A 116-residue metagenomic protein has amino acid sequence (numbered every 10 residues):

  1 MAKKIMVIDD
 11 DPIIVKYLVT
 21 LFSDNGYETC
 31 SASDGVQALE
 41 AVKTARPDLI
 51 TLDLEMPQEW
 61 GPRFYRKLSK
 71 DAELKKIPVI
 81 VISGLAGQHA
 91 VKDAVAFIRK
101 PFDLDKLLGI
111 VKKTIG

Functional and structural regions predicted by a protein language model:
I8-D9, A32, I50: Conserved sequence signature across two-component system core domains
P12-C30: Two-component/phosphorelay signaling modules centered on CheY-like receiver
D34-Q37, W60-F64: Acidic catalytic/metal-coordinating carboxylates
A45-T51: Active-site beta3 strand of CheY-like receiver
M56: Receiver (REC) domain active-site loop signature in two-component systems and cognate sites in sensor histidine kinases
F102-I115: C-terminal output helix
